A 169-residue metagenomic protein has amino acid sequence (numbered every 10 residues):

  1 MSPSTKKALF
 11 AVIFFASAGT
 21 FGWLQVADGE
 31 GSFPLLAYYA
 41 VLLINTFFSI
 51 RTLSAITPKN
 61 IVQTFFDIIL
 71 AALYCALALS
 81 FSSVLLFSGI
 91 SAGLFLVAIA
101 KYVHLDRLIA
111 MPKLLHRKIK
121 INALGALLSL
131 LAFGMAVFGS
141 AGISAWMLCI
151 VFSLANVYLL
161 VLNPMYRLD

Functional and structural regions predicted by a protein language model:
M1-I50, F138-N156, M165-D169: N-terminal topogenic module of multi-pass integral membrane proteins
S2-K6, T52, G89, L124-L127: Aromatic-enriched hydrophobic runs in primary sequence
F14-F21, L42-F48, L70-L77, L94-K101 (+2 more regions): Helical transmembrane-bundle signal
T20-D28, R51-A55, Y74-S83, L131-S140: Hydrophobic alpha-helical transmembrane segments
T46-P58, V103-A110, L160-L168: C-terminal ends of transmembrane helices
T57-A126: Membrane-proximal helix-loop-helix units in multi-pass membrane proteins
R107-I119, S129-W146: Membrane-helix boundary connector in multi-pass membrane proteins
